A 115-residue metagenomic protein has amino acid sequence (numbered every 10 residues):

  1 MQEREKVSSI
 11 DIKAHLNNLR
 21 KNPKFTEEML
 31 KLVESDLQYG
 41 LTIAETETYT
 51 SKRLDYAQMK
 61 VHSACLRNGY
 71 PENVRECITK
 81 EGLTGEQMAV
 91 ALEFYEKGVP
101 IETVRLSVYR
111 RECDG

Functional and structural regions predicted by a protein language model:
M1-G115: General marker for long, soluble alpha-helical cores
